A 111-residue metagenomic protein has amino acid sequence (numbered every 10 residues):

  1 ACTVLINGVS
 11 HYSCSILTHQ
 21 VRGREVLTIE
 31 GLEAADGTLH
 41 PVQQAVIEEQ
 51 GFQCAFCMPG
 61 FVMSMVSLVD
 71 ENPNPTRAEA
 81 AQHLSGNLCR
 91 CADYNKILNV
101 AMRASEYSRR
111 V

Functional and structural regions predicted by a protein language model:
A1-V111: Signature of N-terminal electron-transfer/Fe-S-associated modules in redox systems
